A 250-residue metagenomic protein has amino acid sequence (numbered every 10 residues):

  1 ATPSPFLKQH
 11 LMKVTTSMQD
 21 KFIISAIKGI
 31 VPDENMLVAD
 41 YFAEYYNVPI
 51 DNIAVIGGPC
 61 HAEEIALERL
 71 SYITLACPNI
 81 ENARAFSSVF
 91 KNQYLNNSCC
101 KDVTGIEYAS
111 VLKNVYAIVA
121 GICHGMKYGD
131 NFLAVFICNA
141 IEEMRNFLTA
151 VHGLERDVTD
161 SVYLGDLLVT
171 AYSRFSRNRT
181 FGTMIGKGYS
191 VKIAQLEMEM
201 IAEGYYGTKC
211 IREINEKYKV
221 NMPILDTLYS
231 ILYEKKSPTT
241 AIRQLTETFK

Functional and structural regions predicted by a protein language model:
A1-E68, F86: Rossmann-like NAD(P)(H) cofactor-binding subdomain of soluble oxidoreductases
A1-T2, G29, C77, Y172 (+1 more regions): Conserved residues at beta->alpha junctions
L7, V31, N35, A39 (+12 more regions): Generic structural signal for well-ordered, non-membrane alpha-helical segments in soluble metabolic enzymes
V14-S17, K91-N92, T246: Short, solvent-exposed amphipathic alpha-helical segments in soluble enzyme and RNA/protein-processing domains
K28, V55, A134, C138 (+2 more regions): Alpha-helical transmembrane segments of multi-pass membrane proteins, especially transporters and channels
K28-I30, G57-H61, N79, K101-I106 (+4 more regions): Glycine-rich beta-alpha junction loops
Y41, Y45-N52, L70-D157: Internal alpha-helical scaffold of NAD(P)-dependent oxidoreductase catalytic cores
K113, A120-H124, Y128, T149-K250: NAD(P)-dependent Rossmann-like dehydrogenase/reductase catalytic/cofactor-binding core
